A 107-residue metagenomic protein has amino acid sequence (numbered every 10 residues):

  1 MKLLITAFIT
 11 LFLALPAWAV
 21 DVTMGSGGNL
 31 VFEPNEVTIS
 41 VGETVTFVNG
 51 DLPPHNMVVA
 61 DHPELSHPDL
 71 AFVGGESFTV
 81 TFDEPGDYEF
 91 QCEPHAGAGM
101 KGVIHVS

Functional and structural regions predicted by a protein language model:
M1-I5: Positively charged n-region of N-terminal signal peptides that target proteins for export
F8: Single-stranded RNA-binding regions, centering on S1/OB-family and related RNA-binding modules
L11, L15-S107: Extracytoplasmic copper-binding redox domains, predominantly the cupredoxin/blue-copper superfamily
